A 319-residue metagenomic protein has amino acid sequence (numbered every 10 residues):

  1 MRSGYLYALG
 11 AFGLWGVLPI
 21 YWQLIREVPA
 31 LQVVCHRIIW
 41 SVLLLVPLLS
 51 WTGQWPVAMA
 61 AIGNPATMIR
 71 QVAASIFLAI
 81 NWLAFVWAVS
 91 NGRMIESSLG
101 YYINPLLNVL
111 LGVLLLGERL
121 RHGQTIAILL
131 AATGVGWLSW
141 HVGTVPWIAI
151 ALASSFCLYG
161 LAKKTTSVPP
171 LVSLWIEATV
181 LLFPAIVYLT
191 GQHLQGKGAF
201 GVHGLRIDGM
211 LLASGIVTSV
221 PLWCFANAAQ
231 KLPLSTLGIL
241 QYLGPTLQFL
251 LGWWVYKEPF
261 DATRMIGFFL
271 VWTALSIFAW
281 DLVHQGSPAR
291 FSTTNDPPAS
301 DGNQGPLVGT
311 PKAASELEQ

Functional and structural regions predicted by a protein language model:
M1-G10, L43-A73, H122, L174 (+3 more regions): Membrane-interface interhelical linkers
M1-Q32, T133-T165, V187, L251 (+1 more regions): Glycine-/small-residue-enriched transmembrane alpha-helix faces in small-molecule transporters and effluxers
L9, G13-V17, Y21, V72-V89 (+5 more regions): Hydrophobic alpha-helical transmembrane segments of multi-pass membrane transport proteins, especially secondary
I25, V33, A88-V89, L114-L116 (+5 more regions): Hydrophobic/aromatic residues within transmembrane alpha-helices of multi-pass small-molecule transporters
E27-Q32, L83-G100, W223-L240, P259: Structural motif at transmembrane-helix junctions in multi-pass transporters
W87, N104-Q124, T246-M265: C-terminal transmembrane-helix exit sites in multi-pass transporters
L99-I103, P170-V180, S219-W254: Helix-helix packing/entry segments at the starts of transmembrane helices
G123-S139, I150-L152, T263-L282: Hydrophobic transmembrane alpha-helices of multi-pass small-molecule transport proteins
